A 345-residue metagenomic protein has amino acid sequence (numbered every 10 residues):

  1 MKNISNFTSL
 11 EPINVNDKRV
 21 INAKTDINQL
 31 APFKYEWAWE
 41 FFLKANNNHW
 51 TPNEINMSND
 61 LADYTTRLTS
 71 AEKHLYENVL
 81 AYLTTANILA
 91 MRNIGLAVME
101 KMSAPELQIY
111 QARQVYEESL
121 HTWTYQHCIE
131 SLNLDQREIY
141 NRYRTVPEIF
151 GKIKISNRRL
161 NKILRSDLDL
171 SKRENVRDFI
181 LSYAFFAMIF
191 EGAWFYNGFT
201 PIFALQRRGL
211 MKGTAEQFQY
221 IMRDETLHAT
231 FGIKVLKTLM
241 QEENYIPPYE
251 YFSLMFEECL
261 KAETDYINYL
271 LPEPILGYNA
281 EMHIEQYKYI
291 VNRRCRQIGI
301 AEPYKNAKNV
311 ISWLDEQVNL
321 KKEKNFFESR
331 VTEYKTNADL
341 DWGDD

Functional and structural regions predicted by a protein language model:
S5-T51, I55: Amphipathic alpha-helical packing elements
W50-D345: Non-heme di-metal
